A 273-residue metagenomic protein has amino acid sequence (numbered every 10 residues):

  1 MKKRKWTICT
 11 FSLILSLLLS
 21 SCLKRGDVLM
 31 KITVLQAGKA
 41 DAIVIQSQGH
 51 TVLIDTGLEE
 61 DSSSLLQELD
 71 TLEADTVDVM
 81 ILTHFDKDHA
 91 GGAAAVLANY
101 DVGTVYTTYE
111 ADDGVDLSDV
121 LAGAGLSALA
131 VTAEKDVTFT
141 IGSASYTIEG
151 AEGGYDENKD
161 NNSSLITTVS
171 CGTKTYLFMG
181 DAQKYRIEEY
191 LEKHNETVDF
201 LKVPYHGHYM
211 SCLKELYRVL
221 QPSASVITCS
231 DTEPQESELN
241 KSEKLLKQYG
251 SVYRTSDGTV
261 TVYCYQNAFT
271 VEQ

Functional and structural regions predicted by a protein language model:
M1-T10: Bacterial N-terminal signal peptides that target proteins for export
L18-S21: C-terminal motif of bacterial Sec signal peptides marking the signal peptidase cleavage site
L23, Y109, K214, V219-P222: Hydrophobic alpha-helical transmembrane segments in multi-pass membrane proteins
L23-T76, A130-T197, T259-Q273: Core dinuclear metal-dependent hydrolase active-site scaffold
K39-D41, E59-D61, F85-A90, D112-V115 (+4 more regions): Active-site environment of divalent metal-dependent phosphoester hydrolases
Q48-V52, E60-T108, E192-H208, Q221-V226: Active-site metal-binding motif and surrounding structural segment of the metallo-beta-lactamase
A90-N99, G114-V120, L213-Y217, S237-K241: Metal-dependent catalytic neighborhoods of phosphoester/phosphodiester hydrolases
T104, E110-N161, A224, C229-Q273: Binuclear metal-ion centers of metallo-dependent hydrolases, dominated by the metallo-beta-lactamase
